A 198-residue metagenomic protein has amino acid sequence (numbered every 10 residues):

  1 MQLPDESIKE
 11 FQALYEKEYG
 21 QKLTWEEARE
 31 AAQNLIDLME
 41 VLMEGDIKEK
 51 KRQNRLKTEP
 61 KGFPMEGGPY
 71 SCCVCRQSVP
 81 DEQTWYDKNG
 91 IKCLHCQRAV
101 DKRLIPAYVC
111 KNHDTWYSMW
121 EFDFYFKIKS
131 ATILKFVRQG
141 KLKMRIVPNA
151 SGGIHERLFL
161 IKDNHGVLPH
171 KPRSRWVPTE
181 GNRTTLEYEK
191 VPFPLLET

Functional and structural regions predicted by a protein language model:
I47-K48, Q97-D114: Short metal-binding segments enriched for Cys and/or His
E66-G67, D87-K88, D114: Flanking scaffold residues of small Cys/His-coordinated metal-binding clusters
C72-C75, C93-C96: Short cysteine-rich clusters marking metal-coordination/redox-active sites
Q77-D81, V100: Cys/His-rich microdomains that often coordinate metals
E82-I91: Short linker/helix segments within small regulatory modules
L94-K102, K143-V177: Short helix-start
C110-F136: Polyanion-binding surface elements
L168-T198: C-terminal, charged low-complexity interaction regions
